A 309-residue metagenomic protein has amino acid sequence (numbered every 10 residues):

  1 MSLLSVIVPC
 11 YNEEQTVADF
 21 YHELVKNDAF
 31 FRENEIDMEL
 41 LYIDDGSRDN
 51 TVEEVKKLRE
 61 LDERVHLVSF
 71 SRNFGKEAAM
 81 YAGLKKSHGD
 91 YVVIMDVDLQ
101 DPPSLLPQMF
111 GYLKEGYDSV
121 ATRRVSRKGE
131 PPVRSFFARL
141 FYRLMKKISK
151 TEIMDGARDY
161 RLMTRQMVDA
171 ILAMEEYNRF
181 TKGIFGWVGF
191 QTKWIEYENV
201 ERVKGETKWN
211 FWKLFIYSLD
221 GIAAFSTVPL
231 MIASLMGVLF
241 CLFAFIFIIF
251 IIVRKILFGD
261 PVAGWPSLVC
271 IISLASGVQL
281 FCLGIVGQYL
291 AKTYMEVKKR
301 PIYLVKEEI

Functional and structural regions predicted by a protein language model:
L3-S5, E39: Cell-envelope/extracellular polymer assembly enzymes that use nucleotide-activated donors
E13-F30: Short, well-formed alpha-helical segments that are part of the catalytic scaffolds of diverse glycosyltransferases
E13-T16, S47, P102: Donor nucleotide-sugar binding loop of glycosyltransferases
R32-G46, V68-S69: Short beta-strand/loop segment that forms part of the nucleotide-sugar
D44-V52, L99-Q100: A conserved acidic beta->alpha catalytic loop
K57, R64, V68-R72, K76-K86 (+4 more regions): Acceptor/aglycone-binding surface of glycosyltransferases and processive sugar-polymer synthases
R143, F180-I309: Hydrophobic helical membrane-anchoring modules
